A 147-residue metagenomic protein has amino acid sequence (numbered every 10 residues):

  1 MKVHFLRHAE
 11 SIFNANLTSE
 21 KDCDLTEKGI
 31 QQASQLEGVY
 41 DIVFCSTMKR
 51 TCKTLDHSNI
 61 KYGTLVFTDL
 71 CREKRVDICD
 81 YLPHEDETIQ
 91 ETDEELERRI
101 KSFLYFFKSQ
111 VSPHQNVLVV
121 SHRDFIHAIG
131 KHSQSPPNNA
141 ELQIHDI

Functional and structural regions predicted by a protein language model:
M1-K2, K28, F67, C71-E87 (+2 more regions): Acidic, low-complexity terminal tails and accessory targeting/binding regions of phosphate-metabolizing enzymes
K2-F67, I89, P137-Q143: Active-site-proximal alpha-helix that buttresses catalytic centers in soluble enzyme cores
K2-R7, H114-F125: Beta-strand elements within well-structured catalytic alpha/beta cores of enzymes that handle phosphate/sulfate esters
T18-D24, H57-Y105: Phosphate-handling substructures
G29, A33, I100, L104 (+1 more regions): Short amphipathic alpha-helical/adjacent loop interface patches that line ligand and macromolecule-binding sites
G38-V39, F107-Q115: Glycine-rich phosphate-binding loop signature in dinucleotide/nucleotide-binding domains
S46-K49, L70, V119-D124: Short, well-ordered beta-to-alpha junction loops that form the rim of enzyme active sites and present histidine/acidic
C52, D56, I126-K131: Short, hydrophobic alpha-helix immediately C-terminal to the catalytic nucleophile
